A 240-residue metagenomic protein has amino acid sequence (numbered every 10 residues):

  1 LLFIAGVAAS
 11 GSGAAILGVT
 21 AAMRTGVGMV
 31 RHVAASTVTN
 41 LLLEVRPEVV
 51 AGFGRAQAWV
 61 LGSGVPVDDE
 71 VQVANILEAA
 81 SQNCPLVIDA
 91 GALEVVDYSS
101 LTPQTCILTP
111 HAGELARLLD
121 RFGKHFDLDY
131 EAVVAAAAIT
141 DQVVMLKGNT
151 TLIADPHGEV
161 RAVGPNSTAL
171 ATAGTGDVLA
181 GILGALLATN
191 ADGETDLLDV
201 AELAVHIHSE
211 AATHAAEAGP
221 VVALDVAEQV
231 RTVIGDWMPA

Functional and structural regions predicted by a protein language model:
L1-P85, A90-I107, A112, A116-A240: Small-residue (G/A/S/T)-rich helix-start motifs and N-terminal tracts that mark the onset
